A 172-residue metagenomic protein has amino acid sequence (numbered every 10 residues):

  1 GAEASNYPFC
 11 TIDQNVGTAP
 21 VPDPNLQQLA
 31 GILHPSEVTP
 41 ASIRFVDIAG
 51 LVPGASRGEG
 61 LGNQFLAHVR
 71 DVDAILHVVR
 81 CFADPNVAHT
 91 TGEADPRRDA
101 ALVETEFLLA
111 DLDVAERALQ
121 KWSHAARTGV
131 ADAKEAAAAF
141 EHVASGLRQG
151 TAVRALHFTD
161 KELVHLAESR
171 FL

Functional and structural regions predicted by a protein language model:
G1-A88, R97, E104-E106, A115-R117 (+1 more regions): Conserved G1/Walker A P-loop phosphate-binding module
N15-G17, H34, L51, T91 (+4 more regions): Charge-rich, low-complexity amphipathic helices in intrinsically disordered tails/linkers adjacent to domains
Q28, L102, V114, A139-H142 (+1 more regions): Alpha-helical scaffold segments in soluble metabolic enzymes
S36-T39, A110, V114, L147-R154: Short secondary-structure junctions and interdomain/linker hinges
G62, E93, A100, T105 (+3 more regions): Amphipathic alpha-helical coiled-coil segments with heptad-repeat character
A118-L172: C-terminal-of-GTPase-core extension/linker across diverse P-loop GTPases
